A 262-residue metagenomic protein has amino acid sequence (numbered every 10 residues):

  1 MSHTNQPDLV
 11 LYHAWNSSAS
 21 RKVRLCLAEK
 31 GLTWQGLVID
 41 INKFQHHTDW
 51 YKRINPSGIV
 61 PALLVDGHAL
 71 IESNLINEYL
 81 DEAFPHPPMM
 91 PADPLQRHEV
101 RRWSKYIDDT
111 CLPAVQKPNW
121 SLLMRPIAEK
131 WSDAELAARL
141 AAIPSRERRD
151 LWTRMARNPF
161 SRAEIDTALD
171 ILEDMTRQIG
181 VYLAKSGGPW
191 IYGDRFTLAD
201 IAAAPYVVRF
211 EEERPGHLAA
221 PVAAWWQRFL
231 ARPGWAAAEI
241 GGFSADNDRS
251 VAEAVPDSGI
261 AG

Functional and structural regions predicted by a protein language model:
M1-P144, K185: GST-like domain detector, emphasizing the conserved glutathione-binding G-site in the N-terminal thioredoxin-like
N5-Q6, L27, F44, E72 (+6 more regions): Short linear sequence motifs
L11, R21, A184, Y192 (+2 more regions): C-terminal or late-domain output modules
G31-T33, Y51, P144-M155, S250-D257: Short alpha-helical hairpin
P56, K105, L112, W120 (+12 more regions): Generic surface-pattern signal
P87-A92, A114-V115, P189-D194, A236-G241: Short, hydrophobic secondary-structure boundary micro-motifs
C111-Q227: GST-like fold's C-terminal all-alpha helical module
